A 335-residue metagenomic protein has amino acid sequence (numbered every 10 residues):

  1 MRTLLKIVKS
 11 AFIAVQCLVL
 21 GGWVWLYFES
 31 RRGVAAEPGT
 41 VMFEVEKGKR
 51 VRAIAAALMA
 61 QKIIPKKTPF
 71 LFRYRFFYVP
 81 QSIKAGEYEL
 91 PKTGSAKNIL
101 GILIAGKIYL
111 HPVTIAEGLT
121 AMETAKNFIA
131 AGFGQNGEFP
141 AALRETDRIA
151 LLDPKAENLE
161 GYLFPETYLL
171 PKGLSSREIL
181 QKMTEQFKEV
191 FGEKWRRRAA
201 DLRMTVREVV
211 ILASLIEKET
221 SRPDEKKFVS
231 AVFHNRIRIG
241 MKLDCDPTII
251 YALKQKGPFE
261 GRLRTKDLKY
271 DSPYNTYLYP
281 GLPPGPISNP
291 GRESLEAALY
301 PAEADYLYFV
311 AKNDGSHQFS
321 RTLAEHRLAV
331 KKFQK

Functional and structural regions predicted by a protein language model:
M1-V8: Short, Lys/Arg-rich N-terminal segment immediately upstream of the first membrane anchor
K9-W23: Hydrophobic membrane-insertion alpha-helices, especially the h-region of bacterial N-terminal signal peptides
I13-C17, Q61-K62, A85-E87, E138-A142 (+2 more regions): N-terminal start-of-chain detector that recognizes signal peptides and the immediate post-cleavage beginning
G22-F191: Signal peptide-directed extracytoplasmic domains
R50, T114, K126-G134, P140 (+1 more regions): Bacterial extracytoplasmic/cell-wall-associated proteins, especially those involved in peptidoglycan
